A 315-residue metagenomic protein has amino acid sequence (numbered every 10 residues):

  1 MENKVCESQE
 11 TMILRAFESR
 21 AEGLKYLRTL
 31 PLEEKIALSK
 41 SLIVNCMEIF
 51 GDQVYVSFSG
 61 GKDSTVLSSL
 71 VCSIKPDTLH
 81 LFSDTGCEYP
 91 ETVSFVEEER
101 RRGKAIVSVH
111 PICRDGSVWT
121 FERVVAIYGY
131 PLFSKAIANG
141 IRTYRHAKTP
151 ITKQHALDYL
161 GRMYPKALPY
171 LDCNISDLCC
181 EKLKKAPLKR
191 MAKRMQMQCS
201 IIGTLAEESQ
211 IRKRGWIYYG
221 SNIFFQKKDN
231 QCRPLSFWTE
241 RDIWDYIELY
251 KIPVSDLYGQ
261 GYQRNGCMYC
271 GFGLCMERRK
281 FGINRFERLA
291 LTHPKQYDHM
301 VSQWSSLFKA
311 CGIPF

Functional and structural regions predicted by a protein language model:
E2-I243, L249: ATP-dependent adenylation/nucleotidyltransferase module used to activate substrates
N3-R15, S19-L24, D52, K227-K228 (+1 more regions): ATP/NTP-dependent adenylation/nucleotidyl-transfer catalytic domains that generate, transfer, or process NMP-activated
